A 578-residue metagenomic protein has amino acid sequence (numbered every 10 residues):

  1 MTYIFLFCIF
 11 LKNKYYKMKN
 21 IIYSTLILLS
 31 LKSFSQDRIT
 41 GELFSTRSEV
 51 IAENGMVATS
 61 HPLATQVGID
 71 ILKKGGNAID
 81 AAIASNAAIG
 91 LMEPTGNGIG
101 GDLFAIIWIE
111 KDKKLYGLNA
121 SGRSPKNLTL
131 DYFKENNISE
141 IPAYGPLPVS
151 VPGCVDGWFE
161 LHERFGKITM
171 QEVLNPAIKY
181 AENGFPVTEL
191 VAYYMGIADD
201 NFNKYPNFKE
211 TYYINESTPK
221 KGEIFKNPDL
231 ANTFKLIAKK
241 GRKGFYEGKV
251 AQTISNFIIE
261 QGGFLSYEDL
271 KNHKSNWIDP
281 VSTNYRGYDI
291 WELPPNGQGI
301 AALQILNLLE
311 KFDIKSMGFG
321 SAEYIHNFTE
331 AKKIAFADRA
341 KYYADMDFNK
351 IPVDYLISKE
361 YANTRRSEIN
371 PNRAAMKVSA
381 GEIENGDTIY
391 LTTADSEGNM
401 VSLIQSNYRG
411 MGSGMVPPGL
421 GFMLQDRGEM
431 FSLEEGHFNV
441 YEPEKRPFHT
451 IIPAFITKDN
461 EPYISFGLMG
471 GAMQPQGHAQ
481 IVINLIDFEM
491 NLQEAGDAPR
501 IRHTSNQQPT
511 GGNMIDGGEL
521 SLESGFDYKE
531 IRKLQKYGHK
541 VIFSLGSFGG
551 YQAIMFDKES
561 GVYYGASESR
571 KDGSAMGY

Functional and structural regions predicted by a protein language model:
M1-D37: Bacterial Sec-dependent N-terminal signal peptides
Q36-Q66, A78-K240, F245-E247, A251-G297 (+3 more regions): Noncatalytic scaffold domains of N-terminal-nucleophile
I71-L72, D156-R164, K240-E247, Q252 (+1 more regions): Alpha-helical support elements that line or immediately flank enzyme active sites and cofactor-binding pockets
L91-T95, G101-G117, F264-S266, N399-I464 (+2 more regions): Active-site rim segments in enzyme catalytic domains, especially the processed small/beta chain of N-terminal
W277, N385-T388, H449-I451: Short, small/polar residue-rich loop motifs at catalytic or cofactor-binding pockets
G299-K315, I456-I464, A472-G496: M16/insulysin-pitrilysin zinc metalloprotease superfamily fold
I314-S406, G419-L420, R427, L545: Internal maturation/activation junctions in enzymes
K445, H478, D487-G546: Extended C-terminal subregions enriched in glycine
